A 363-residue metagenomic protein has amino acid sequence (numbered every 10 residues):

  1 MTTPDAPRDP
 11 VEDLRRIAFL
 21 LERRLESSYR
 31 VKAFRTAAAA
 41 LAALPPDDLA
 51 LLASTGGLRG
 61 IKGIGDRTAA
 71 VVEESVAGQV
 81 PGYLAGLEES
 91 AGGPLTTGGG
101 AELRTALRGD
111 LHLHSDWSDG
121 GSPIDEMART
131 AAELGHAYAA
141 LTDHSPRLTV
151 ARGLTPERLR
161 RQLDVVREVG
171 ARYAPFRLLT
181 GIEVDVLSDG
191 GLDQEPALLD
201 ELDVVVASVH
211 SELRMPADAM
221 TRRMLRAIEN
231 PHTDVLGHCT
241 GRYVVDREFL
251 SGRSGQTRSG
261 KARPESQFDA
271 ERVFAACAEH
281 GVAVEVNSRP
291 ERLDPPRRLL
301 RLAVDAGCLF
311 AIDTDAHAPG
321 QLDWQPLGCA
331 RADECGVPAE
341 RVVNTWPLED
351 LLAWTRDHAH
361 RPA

Functional and structural regions predicted by a protein language model:
M1-A101: Long, highly charged, low-complexity intrinsically disordered interaction regions that mediate electrostatic DNA/RNA
T2-A6, A85-L107, I124-R129, G135 (+2 more regions): Charged catalytic cores and adjacent phosphate/nucleic-acid-binding surfaces used for phosphate/nucleic-acid chemistry
G109-L113, E183: Two-metal-ion RNase H-like nuclease active-site motif
H112-H114, H144, H238, H317: Histidine-centered divalent metal-coordination motifs
A139-D143, L178-G181, G237-H238: Short beta-strand segments at enzyme active-site cores
H144, E183, R289: An acidic- and aromatic-residue-enriched active-site/binding cleft used to recognize and process polar
